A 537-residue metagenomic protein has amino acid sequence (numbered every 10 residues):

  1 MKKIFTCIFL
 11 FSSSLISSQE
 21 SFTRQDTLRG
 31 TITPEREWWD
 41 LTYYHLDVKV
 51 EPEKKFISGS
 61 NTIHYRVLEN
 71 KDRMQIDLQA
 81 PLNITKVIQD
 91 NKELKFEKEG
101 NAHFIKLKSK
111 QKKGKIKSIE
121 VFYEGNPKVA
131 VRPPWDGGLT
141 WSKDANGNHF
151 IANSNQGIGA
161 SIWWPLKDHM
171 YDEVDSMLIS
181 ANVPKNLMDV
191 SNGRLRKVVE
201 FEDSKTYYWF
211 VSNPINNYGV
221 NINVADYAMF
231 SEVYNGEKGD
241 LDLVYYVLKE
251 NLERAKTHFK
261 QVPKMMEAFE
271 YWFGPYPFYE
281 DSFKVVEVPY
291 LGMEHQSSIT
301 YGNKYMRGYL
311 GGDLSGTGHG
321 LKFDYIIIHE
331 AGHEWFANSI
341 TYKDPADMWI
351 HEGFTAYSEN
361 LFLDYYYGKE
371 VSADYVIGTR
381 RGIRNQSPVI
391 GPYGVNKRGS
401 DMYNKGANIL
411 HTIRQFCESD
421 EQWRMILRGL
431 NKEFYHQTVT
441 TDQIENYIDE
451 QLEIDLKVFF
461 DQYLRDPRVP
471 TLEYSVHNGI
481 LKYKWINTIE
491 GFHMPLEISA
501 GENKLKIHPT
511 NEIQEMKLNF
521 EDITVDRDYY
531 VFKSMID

Functional and structural regions predicted by a protein language model:
S18-S58, T85, D90, S142-F150 (+2 more regions): N-terminal, polar/Ser/Thr-rich
R29, T33, K113, F122-M177 (+2 more regions): Glycine/proline-rich low-complexity spacer/linker segments in large multi-domain proteins
G59, N155, D168-I328: Hydrophobic helix-coil surface modules that form long, contiguous segments used for peptide/substrate interaction
Q79-S142, E515-L518: A surface-exposed beta-strand-loop module
N83-Q89, L456-K457, L472, H477-D528: Beta-strand-rich binding/interaction modules
S212, M348, E352-T412, F434: Acidic/His/Gly-enriched intrinsically disordered linker/tail segments that often contain short helix/coil "MoRF-like"
P263, A268, Y279, G302 (+3 more regions): Zinc-dependent metallopeptidase catalytic helix centered on the HExxH motif and its immediate flanking segment
P277, G399-H477, L481: Amphipathic alpha-helical substructures
